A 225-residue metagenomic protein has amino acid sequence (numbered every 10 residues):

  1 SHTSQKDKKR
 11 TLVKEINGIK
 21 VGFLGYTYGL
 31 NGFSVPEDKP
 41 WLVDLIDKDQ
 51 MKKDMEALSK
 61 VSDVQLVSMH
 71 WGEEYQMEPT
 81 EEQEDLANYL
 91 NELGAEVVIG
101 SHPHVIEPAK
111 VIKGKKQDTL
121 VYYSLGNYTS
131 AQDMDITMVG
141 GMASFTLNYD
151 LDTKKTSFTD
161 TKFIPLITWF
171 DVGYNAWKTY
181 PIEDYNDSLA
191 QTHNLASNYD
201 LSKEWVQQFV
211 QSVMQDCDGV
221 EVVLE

Functional and structural regions predicted by a protein language model:
S1-E225: Acidic, metal/ion-coordinating pockets
